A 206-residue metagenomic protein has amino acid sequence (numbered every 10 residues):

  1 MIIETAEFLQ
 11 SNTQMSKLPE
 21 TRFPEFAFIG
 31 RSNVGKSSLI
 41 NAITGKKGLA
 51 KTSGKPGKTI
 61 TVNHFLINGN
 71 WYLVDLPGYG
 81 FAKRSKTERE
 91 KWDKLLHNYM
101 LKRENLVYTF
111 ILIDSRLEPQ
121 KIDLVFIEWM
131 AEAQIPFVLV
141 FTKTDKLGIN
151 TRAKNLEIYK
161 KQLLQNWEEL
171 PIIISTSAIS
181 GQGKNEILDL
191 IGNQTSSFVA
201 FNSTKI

Functional and structural regions predicted by a protein language model:
M1-K83, A200-I206: Conserved G1/Walker A P-loop phosphate-binding module
I3-M15, K146-K205: Canonical P-loop GTPase G-domain recognition
P19, N63, R84-S85, Q120-D123 (+2 more regions): Short, well-ordered secondary-structure micro-motifs
I43-K47, M100, I191: Hydrophobic aliphatic residues
K58, W71, G78-F81, R116-E118 (+2 more regions): Conserved nucleotide-binding/hydrolysis micro-motifs of P-loop NTPases
T59, R89-D93, K121-L124, G181-K184: Amphipathic alpha-helical transducer elements in NTP-driven molecular machines
N68-L106: Conserved nucleotide-sensing/catalytic segment adjacent to the nucleotide-binding pocket in NTP-handling enzymes
K94-L170: Conserved C-terminal guanine-recognition region of P-loop GTPase G domains, centered on the G4
